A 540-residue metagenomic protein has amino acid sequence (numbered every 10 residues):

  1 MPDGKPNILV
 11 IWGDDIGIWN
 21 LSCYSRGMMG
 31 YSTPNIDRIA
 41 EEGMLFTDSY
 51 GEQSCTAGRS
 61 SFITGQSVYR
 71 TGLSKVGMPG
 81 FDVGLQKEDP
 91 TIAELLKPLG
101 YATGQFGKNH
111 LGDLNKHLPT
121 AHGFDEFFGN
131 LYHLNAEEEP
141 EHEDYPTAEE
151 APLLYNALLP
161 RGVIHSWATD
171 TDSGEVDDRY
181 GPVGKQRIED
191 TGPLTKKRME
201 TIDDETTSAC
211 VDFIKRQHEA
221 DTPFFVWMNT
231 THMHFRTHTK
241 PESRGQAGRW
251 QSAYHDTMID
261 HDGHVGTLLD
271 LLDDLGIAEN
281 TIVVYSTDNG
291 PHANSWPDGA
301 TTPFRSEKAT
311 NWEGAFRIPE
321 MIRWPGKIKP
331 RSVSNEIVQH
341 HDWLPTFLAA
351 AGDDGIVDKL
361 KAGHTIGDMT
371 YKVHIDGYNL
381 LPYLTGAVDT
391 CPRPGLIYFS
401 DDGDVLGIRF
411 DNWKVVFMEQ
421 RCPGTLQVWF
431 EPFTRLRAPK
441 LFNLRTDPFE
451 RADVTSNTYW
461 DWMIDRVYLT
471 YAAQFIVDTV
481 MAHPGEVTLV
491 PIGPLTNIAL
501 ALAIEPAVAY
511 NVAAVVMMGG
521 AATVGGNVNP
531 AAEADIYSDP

Functional and structural regions predicted by a protein language model:
M1-T434, P439, P448-Y471, A482: Formylglycine-dependent sulfatase
Q186, D447-D453, V528-S538: Charged/polar, low-hydrophobicity segments characteristic of intrinsically disordered regions and flexible loops
D478-P540: Active-site histidine-anchored catalytic micro-motif
